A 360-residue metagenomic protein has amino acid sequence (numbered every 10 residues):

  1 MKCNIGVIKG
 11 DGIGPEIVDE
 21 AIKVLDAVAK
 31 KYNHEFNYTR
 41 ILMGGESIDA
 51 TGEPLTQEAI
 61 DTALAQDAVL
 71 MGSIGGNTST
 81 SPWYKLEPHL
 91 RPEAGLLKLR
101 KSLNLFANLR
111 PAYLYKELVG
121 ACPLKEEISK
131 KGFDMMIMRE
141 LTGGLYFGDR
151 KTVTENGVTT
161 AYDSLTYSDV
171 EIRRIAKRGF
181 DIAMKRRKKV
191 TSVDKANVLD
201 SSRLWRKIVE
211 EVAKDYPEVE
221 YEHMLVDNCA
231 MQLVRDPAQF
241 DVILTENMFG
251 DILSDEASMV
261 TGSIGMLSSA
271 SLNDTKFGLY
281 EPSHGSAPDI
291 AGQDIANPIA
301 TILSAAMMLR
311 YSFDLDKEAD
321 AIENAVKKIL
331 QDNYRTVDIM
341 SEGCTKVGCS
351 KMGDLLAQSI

Functional and structural regions predicted by a protein language model:
M1-I5: Extreme N-terminal starter segment of soluble prokaryotic enzymes
G6-K23, V28-A29, E155-D227, Q239: Glycine-rich phosphate/diphosphate-binding loop of Rossmann-like nucleotide-binding domains
D11-G14, D67, M138, G179 (+4 more regions): Buried hydrophobic positions in well-ordered alpha/beta secondary-structure cores of metabolic enzymes
A21, L25, V209, T301-S312 (+1 more regions): Buried hydrophobic packing segments
N33-Q57, M231-L233: N-terminal beta-loop-helix "entrance" segment that forms/cooperates in small-molecule cofactor or anionic ligand
G45-I48, L233-Y334: Glycine-rich phosphate/nucleotide-binding loop
D49-Y162, M248: N-terminal glycine-rich phosphate/adenylate-binding segment common to multiple enzyme folds
T142-G143, F147-R186, V190, A196-V198 (+2 more regions): Glycine-rich phosphate/pyrophosphate-binding loop and the adjoining helix
